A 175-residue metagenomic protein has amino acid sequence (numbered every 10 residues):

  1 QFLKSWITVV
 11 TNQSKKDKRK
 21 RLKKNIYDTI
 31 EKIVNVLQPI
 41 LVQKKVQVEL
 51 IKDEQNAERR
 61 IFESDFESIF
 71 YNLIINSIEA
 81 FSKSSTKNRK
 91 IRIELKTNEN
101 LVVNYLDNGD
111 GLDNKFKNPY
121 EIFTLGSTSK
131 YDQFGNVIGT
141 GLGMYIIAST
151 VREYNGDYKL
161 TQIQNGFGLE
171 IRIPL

Functional and structural regions predicted by a protein language model:
Q1-V46: Conserved DHp (HisKA) dimerization/phosphotransfer helix of two-component histidine kinases, i.e., the long coiled-coil
Q47-E58: Conserved catalytic submotifs in the C-terminal HATPase_c
N88-E99: Short beta-strand/loop element within the Bergerat-fold HATPase_c
D107: Acidic ATP/Mg2+-coordinating residue in the GHKL
L112-G126: Short conserved segment of the HATPase_c
G135-I146: Glycine-rich phosphate-binding loop
I146-N155: Conserved glycine-/histidine-rich ATP-lid loop and adjacent helix of the Bergerat-fold HATPase_c
N155-Q162: Glycine-rich ATP-binding loops of the HATPase_c
